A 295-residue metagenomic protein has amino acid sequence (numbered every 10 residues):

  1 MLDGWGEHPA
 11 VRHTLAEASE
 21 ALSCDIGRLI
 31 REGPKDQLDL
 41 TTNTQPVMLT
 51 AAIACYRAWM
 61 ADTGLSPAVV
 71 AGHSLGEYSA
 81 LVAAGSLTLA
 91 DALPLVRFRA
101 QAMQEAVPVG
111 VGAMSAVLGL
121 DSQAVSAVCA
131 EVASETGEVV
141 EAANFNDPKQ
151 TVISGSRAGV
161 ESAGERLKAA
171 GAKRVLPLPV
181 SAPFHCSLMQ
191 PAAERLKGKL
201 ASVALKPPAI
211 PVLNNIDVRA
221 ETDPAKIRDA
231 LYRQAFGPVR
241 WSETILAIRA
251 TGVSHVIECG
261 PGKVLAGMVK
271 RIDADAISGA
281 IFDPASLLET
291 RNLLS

Functional and structural regions predicted by a protein language model:
M1-S126, E131, L178, H255-E289: FabD-like malonyl-/acyl-CoA
E20-C24, A84-P238: Alpha/beta catalytic cores of group-transfer enzymes, especially the acyltransferase/condensing modules of polyketide
V47-A54, R233-W241: A short, flexible low-complexity segment enriched in Lys/Arg and Gly/Pro that occurs in N-terminal basic tails
G159-V160, K199, G252, D275-A276 (+1 more regions): NAD(P)-dependent dehydrogenase/reductase Rossmann-like domain
K168, R249-G252: Non-catalytic positions within long, well-ordered alpha-helices that form the structural scaffold/packing of enzyme
S242-L246: Short hydrophobic/charged patches on amphipathic alpha-helices used for structural packing and interfaces
